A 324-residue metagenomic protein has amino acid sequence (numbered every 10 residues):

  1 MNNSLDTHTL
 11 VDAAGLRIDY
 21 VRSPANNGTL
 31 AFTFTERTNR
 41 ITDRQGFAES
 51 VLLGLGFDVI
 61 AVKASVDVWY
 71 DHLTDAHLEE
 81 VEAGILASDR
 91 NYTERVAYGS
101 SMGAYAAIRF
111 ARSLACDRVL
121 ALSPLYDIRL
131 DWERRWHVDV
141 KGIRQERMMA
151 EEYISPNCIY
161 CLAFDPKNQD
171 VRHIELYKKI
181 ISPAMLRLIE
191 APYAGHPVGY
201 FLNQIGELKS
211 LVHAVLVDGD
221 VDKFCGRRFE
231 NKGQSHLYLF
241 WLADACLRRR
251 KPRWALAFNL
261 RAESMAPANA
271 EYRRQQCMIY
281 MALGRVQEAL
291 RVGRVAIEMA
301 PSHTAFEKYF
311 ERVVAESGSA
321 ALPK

Functional and structural regions predicted by a protein language model:
M1-N91, C116-G284, E288-V295, A300-K308 (+1 more regions): Extended, composition-driven regions rather than compact fold-specific motifs
R90-S101: Alpha/beta-hydrolase fold nucleophile elbow
G99-A111: Glycine-rich nucleophile elbow surrounding the catalytic serine of serine-hydrolase chemistry
F306-K324: Terminal, low-structured helical/coil segments at or just beyond the last alpha-helical repeat
